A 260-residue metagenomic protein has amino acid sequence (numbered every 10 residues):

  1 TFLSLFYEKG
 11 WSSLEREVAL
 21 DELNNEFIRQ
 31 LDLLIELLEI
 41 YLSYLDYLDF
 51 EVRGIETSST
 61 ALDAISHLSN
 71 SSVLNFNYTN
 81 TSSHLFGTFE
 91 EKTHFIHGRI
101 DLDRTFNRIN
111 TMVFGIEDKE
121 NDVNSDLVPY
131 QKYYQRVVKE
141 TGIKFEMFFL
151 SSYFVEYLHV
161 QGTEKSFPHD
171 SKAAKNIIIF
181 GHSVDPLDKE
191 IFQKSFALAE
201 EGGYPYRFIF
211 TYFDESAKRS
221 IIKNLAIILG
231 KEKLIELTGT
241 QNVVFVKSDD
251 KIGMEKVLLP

Functional and structural regions predicted by a protein language model:
T1-L150: Extended, H/D-rich, highly charged conserved domains that either
V18, T88, D101, T105-R108 (+8 more regions): Generic alpha-helix signal with a bias toward terminal, lower-confidence helices and secondary-structure junctions
S71-N77, L127-F192, R207-D214: Glycine-rich anion-binding loop/nest that anchors nucleotide
K119-V155, A226-D249, V257-P260: A broadly tuned preference for mixed-charge, low-complexity surface segments
T163-P260: SIR2/sirtuin-family catalytic core signature
